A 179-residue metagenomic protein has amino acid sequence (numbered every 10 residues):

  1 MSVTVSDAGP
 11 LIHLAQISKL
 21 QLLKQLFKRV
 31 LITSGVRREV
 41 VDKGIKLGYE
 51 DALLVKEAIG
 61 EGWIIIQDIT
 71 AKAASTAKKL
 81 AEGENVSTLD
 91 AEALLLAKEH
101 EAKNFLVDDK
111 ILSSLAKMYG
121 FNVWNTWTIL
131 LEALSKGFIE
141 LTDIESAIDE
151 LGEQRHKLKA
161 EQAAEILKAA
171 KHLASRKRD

Functional and structural regions predicted by a protein language model:
S2-K103, K110-S113, K117-F121, S146-I148 (+1 more regions): Active-site-proximal, substrate-binding regions of enzyme catalytic domains and RNA-binding/basic surfaces
V41, L131-L134, I148-G152: Amphipathic alpha-helical segments within well-ordered protein domains
T126-E140: Long, charge-dense
E140-E145, Q154: Short, glycine-/small-residue-rich phosphate/pyrophosphate-handling segment
H156-K159: Positively charged, small/polar-rich N-terminal and surface patches that mediate targeting and assembly and bind
